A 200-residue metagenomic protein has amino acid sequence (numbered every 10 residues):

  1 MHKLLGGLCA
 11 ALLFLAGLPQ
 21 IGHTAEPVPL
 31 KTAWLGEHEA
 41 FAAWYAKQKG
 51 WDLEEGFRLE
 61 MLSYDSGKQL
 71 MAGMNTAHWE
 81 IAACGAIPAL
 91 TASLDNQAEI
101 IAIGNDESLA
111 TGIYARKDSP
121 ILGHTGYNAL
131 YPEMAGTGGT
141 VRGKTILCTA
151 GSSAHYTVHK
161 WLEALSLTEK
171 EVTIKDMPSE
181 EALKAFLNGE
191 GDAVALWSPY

Functional and structural regions predicted by a protein language model:
M1-L4: Positively charged n-region of N-terminal signal peptides that target proteins for export
G7-G17: Bacterial N-terminal signal peptides
A16, S198-P199: Residue-level detector of alpha-helical segments with a strong bias toward transmembrane helices and their helix-loop
L18-T24: Sec/Tat signal peptide C-region and signal peptidase I cleavage site
A25-E169, T173-D176, D192, L196-S198: Short, glycine-/small- and polar/acidic-enriched structural segments that line small-molecule recognition paths
D176, L183-N188: A residue-level marker of the well-folded mature domains of exported/periplasmic proteins
